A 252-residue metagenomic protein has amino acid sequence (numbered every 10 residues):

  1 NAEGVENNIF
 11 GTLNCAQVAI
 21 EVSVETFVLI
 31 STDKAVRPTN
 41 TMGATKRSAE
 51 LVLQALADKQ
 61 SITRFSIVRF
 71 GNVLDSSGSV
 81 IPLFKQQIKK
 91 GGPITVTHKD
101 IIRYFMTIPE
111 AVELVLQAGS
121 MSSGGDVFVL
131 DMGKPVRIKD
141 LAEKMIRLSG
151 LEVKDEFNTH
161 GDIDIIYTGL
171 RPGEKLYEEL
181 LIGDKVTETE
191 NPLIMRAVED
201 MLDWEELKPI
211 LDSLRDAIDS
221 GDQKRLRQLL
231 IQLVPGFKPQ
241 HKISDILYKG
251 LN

Functional and structural regions predicted by a protein language model:
N1-E50, A55: Conserved Rossmann-fold NAD(P)-dependent oxidoreductase catalytic core, especially the SDR/UDP-sugar
L51-N252: Strand-loop microenvironment adjacent to phosphate/nucleotide-handling motifs in alpha/beta enzyme folds
